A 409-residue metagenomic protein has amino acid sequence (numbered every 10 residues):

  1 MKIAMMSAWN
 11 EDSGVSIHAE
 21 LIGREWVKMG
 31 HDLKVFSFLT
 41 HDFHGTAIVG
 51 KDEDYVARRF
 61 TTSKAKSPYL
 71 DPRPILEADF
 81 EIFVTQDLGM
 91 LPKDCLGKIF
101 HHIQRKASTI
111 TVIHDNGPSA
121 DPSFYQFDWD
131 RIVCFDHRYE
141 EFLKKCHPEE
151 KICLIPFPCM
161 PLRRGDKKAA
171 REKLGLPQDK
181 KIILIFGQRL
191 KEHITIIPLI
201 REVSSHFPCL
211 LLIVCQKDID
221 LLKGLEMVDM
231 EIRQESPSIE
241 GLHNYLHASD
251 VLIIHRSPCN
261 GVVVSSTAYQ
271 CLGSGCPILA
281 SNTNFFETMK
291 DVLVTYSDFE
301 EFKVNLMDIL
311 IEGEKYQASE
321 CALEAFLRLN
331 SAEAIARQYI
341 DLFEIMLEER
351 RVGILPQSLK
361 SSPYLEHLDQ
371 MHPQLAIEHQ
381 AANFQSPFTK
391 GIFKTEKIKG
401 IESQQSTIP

Functional and structural regions predicted by a protein language model:
A8-D12, E20-P74, K217-D218: N-terminal strand-loop element at the rim of the active site of nucleotide-sugar-dependent glycosyltransferases
T40, R138-Y139, L154-G165, D218: Short beta-strand->alpha-helix junction loop in the catalytic core of nucleotide-activated group-transfer enzymes
A65-K66, Q216-I219, D229-L246: Conserved active-site histidine-acidic residue motif and adjacent donor-binding/catalytic loop of glycosyltransferases
A120-K151, C159-P161: A short, active-site helix/loop in glycosyltransferases that binds the activated sugar's phosphate group
P161-L225, E235-S236: Conserved catalytic-core segment of nucleotide-activated headgroup transferases in glycan assembly
E240, I254-Y269, N282-M289: Nucleotide-sugar-dependent
E287-D308: Change "using UDP/GDP/dTDP sugars" to "using nucleotide sugars
G313-E366: A charged, aromatic-enriched C-terminal amphipathic alpha-helix characteristic of glycosyltransferases across folds
